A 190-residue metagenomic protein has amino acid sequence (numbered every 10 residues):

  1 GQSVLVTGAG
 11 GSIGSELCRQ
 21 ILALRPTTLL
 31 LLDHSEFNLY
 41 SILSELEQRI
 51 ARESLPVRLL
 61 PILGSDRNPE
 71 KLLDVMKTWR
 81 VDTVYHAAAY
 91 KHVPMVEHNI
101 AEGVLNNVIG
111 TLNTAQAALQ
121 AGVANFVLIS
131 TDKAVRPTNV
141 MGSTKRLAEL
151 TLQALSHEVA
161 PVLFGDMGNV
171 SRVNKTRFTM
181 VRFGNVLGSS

Functional and structural regions predicted by a protein language model:
G1-D82: N-terminal Rossmann/SDR dinucleotide-binding element
G11, F37, E70, L112 (+3 more regions): Feature representing long, continuous alpha-helical segments
L17, I42-S44, L72-V75, M95-H98 (+2 more regions): Short acidic, glycine/serine/threonine-rich loops at helix termini
L22-L24, S54-V57, P94-H98, N174-M180: Gly-rich Lys/Arg/Thr-decorated short loops/hinges at beta-loop-alpha junctions or inter-strand turns that position
P61-L63, L128, M180: Conserved beta-strand scaffold in the Rossmann-like NAD(H)/NADP(H)-binding core of dehydrogenases/reductases
R67, A134, V186-G188: Conserved sequence/active-site signature of Rossmann-fold short-chain dehydrogenase/reductase
H86, Y90-L150, A154-G168, F178: Conserved Rossmann-fold NAD(P)-dependent oxidoreductase catalytic core, especially the SDR/UDP-sugar
G110, G188-S190: Substrate-positioning beta->alpha
